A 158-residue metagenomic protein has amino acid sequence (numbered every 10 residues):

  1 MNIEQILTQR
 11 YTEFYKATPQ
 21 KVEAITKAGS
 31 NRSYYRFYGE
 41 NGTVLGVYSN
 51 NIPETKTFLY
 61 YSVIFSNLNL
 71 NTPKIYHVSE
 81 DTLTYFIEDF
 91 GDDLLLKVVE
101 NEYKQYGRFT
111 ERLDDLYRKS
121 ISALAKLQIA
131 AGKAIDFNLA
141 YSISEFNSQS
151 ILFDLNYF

Functional and structural regions predicted by a protein language model:
M1, E23-K27, N147-Q149: Alpha-helical interaction segments
M1-E23: Juxta-kinase regulatory segment immediately upstream of eukaryotic protein kinase catalytic domains
E4-T8, G29-R32, G132: Membrane-targeting and insertion segments and their boundary/processing signals
A17-Y38: ATP-binding glycine-rich phosphate-binding loop
Y35-L152: ATP-binding pocket architecture of kinase catalytic cores
